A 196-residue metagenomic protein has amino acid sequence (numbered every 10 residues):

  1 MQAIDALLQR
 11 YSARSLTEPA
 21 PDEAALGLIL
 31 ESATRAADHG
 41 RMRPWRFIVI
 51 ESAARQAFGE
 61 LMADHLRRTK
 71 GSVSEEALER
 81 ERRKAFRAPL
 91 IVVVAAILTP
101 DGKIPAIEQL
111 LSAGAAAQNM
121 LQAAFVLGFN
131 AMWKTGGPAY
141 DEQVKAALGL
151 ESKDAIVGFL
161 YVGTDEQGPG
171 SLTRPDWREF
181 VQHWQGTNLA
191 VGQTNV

Functional and structural regions predicted by a protein language model:
M1-R87, G192-V196: N-terminal amphipathic, basic helical "cap/leader" segment at the start of enzyme domains
A3-S12, I156-V196: C-terminal helix-cap and adjacent tail motif
T17, L90, I97-G102, W184-V196: Helix-biased detector of long, well-ordered alpha-helical tracts
A33, V92, L98-A146: Small-aliphatic-rich amphipathic alpha-helix that forms the alpha element of a beta-alpha
S52-A57, A63-D64, L98-P100, E142 (+1 more regions): Short, charged/polar surface micro-motifs in flexible loops or helix N-caps
R87, V92, F159-V162: C-terminal edge-of-domain segments
V144-V157: Short, electropositive alpha-helical surface patch
